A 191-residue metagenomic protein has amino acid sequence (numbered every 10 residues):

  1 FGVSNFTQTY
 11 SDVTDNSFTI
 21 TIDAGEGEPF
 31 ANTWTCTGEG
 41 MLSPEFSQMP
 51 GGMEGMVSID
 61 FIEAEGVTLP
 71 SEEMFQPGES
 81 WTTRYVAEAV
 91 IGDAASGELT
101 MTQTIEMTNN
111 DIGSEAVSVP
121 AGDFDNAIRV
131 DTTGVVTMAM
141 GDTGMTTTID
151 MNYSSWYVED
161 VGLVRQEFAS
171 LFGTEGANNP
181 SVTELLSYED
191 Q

Functional and structural regions predicted by a protein language model:
F1-Q191: Conserved functional acidic sites
